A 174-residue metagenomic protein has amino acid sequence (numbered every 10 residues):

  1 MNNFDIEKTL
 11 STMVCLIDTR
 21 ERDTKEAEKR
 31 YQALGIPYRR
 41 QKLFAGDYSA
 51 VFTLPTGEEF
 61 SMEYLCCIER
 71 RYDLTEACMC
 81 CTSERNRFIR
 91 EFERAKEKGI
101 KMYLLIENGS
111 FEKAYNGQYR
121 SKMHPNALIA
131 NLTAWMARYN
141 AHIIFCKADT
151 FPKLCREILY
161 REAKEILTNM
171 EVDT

Functional and structural regions predicted by a protein language model:
M1-E63, T75-T174: Non-catalytic C-terminal interaction segments of nucleic acid-processing enzymes
C66-Y72: Conserved catalytic cores of phosphodiester-cleaving nucleases, focusing on short active-site segments
